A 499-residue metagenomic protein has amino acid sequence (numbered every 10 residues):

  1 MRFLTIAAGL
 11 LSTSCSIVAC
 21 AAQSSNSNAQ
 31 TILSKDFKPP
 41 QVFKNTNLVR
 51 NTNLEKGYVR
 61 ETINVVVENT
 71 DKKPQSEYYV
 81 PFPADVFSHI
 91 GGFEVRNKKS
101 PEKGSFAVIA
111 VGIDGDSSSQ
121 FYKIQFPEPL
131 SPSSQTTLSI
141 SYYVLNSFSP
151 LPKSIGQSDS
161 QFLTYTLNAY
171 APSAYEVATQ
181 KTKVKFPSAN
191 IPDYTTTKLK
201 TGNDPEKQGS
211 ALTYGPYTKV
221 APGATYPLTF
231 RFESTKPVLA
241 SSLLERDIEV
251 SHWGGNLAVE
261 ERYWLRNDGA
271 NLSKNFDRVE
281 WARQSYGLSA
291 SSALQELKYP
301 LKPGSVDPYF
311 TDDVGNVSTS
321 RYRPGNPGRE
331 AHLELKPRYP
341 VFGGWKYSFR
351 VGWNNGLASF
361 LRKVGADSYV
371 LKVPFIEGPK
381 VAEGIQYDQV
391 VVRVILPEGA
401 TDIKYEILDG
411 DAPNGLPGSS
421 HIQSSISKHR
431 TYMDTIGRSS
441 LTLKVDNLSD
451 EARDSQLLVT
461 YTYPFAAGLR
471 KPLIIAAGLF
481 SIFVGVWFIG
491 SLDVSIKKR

Functional and structural regions predicted by a protein language model:
M1-A22: Fungal secretory targeting signals
C20-R499: Lumenal/extracellular ectodomains and adaptor appendage modules of the eukaryotic vesicle/secretory system
